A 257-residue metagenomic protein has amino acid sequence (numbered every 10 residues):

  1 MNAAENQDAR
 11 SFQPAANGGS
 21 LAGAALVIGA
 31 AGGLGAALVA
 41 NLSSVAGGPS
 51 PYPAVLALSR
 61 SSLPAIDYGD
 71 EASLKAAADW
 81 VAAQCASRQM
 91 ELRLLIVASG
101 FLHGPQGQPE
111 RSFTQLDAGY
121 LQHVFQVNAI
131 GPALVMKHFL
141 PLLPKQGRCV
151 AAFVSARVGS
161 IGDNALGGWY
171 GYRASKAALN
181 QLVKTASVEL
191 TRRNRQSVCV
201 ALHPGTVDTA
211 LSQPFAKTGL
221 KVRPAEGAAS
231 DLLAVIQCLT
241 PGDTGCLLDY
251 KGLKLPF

Functional and structural regions predicted by a protein language model:
M1-L26, A40: Non-catalytic terminal and boundary segments that flank Rossmann-like NAD(P)-dependent oxidoreductase
I28-G29, M90-G107, N128, F153 (+1 more regions): Rossmann-fold scaffold of SDR-type NAD(P)-dependent oxidoreductases
I28-S44: N-terminal Rossmann NAD(P)H-binding glycine-rich loop of SDR-like oxidoreductase domains
L58-W80: Rossmann-fold cofactor-recognition segment
F101-P105, P109-V124, I130, P144-R193: Catalytic loop of short-chain dehydrogenase/reductase
G131-M136: Conserved internal alpha-helix within the Rossmann fold of NAD(P)-dependent oxidoreductases
G162-D163, N194, H203-F215: Short beta-loop-alpha junction of Rossmann-like oxidoreductase domains
A201, T209, K217-F257: C-terminal helical subdomain
